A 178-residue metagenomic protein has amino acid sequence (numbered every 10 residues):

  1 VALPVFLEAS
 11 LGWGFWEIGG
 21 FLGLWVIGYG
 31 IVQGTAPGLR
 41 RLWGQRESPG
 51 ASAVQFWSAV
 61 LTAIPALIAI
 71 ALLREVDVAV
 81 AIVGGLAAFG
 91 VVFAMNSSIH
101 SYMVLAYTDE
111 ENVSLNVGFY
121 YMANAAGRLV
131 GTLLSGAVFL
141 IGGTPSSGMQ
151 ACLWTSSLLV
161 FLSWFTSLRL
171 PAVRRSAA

Functional and structural regions predicted by a protein language model:
A2-I18: Short amphipathic helix-loop junctions that connect adjacent transmembrane helices in Major Facilitator Superfamily/SLC
V5, S97-Y107: Intracellular helix-loop hinge segments at the cytoplasmic ends of transmembrane helices in 12-TM rocker-switch-type
G14, A137-F161: A membrane-interface helix-boundary motif in multi-pass transporters
F15-G23, G118: Small-residue hotspots at the loop-to-helix junctions and early N-terminal turns of transmembrane alpha-helices
I31-A51, F139: Helix-to-loop junctions at the C-terminal end of transmembrane segments in multipass secondary transporters
A51-H100: C-terminal transmembrane helical hairpin of 12-TM major facilitator-type secondary transporters
I68-L72, C152-A178: Multi-pass alpha-helical transporter architecture, strongest for 12-TM Major Facilitator/SLC carriers used
N112-I141: A late C-terminal transmembrane helix in Major Facilitator Superfamily
